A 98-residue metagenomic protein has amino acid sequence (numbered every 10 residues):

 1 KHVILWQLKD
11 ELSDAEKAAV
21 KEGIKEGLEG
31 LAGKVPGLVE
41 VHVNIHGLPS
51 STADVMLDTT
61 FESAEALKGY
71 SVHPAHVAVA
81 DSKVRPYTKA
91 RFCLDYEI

Functional and structural regions predicted by a protein language model:
K1-L8, H42-H73: Short, well-ordered beta-strand segments in beta-rich or mixed alpha/beta enzyme and ligand-binding folds
K1-V39: N-terminal first-folded block
G23-E26, G30-K34, L38, T60-L94: An amphipathic, aromatic/His-enriched active-site/gating alpha helix that lines ligand/cofactor pockets
